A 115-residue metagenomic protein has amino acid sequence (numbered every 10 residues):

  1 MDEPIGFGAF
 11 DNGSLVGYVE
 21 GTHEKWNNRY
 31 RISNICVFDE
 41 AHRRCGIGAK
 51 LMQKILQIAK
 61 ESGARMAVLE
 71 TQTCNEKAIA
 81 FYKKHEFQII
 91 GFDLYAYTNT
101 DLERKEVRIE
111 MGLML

Functional and structural regions predicted by a protein language model:
M1-N34, F38-E40, M52-Q53, I58 (+1 more regions): Acetyl-CoA-dependent GNAT
G13, G17, G46-G48, E86: Conserved phosphate-binding and hydrolysis motifs of nucleotide-dependent enzymes
N27, G46, K77: Residues that form or flank phosphate/diphosphate-binding pockets in enzymes that use nucleotide phosphates
R31, G46, G63-R65: Short loop/turn motifs at secondary-structure junctions
V37, R44-E61, A80-K84: Conserved acetyl-CoA-binding loop-helix of GNAT-fold acetyltransferases
A59, L69-T71: Alpha-helical transmembrane segments of multi-pass integral membrane proteins, characterized by long hydrophobic
R65, Q72-C74, I79, H85-Q88 (+1 more regions): C-terminal "cap" of GNAT-fold acetyltransferases
